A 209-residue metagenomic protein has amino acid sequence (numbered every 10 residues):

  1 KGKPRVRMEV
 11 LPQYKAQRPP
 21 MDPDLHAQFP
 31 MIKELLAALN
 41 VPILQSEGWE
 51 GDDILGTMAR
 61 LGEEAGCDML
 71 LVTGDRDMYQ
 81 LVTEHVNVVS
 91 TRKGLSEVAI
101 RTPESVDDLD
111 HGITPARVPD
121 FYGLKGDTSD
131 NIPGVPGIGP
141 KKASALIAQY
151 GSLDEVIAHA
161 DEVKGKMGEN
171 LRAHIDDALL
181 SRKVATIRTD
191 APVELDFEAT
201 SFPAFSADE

Functional and structural regions predicted by a protein language model:
K1-V72, R76-I100, D177-L180, T186-E194 (+1 more regions): Noncatalytic, basic helical substrate-engagement surface that gates or grips nucleic-acid strands
L39-V41, E64, T83-N87, E97-E209: Non-catalytic nucleic-acid-binding/docking modules located in mid-to-C-terminal regions of nucleic-acid enzymes
